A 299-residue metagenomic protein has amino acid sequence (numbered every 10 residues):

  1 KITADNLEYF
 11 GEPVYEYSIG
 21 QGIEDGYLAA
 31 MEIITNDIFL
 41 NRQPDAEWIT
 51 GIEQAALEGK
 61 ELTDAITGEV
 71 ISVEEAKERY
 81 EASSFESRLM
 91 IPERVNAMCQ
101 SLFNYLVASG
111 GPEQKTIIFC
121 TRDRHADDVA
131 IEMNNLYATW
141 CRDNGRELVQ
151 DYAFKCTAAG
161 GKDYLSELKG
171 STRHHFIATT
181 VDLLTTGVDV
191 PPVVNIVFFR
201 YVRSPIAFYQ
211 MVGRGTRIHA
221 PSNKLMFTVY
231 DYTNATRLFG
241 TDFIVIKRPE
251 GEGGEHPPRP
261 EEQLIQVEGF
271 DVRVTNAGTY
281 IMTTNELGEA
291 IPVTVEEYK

Functional and structural regions predicted by a protein language model:
K1-T3, V129, M133, G187 (+1 more regions): Hydrophobic packing residues within well-ordered alpha-helices of enzyme cores
I2-E12, Y17, T139-V149, S204-P205 (+1 more regions): Flexible phosphate/Mg2+-sensing switch loops adjacent to catalytic phosphate-binding sites
I2-Q114: Interdomain helical connector at the RecA1-RecA2 junction of SF1/SF2 helicase-like NTPases
V14, S18, L28, M90-A97 (+6 more regions): Charged, alpha-helix-enriched surfaces in structured cytosolic catalytic cores of large nucleotide-utilizing machines
D64-E69, K77-T180: Conserved C-terminal RecA-like helicase domain
V70, E75-E78, S83-S87, A97 (+1 more regions): Long, largely alpha-helical accessory region at the distal end of helicase-like NTP-driven motors
C141-R142, Q150-G254: Conserved RecA-like P-loop NTPase helicase motor core
